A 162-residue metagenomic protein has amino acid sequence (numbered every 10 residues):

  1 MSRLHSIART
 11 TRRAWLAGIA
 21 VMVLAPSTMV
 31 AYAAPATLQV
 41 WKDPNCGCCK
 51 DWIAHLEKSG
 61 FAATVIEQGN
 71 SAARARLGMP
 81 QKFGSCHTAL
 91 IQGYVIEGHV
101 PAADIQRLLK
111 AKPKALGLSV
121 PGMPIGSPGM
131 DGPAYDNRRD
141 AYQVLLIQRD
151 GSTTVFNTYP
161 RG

Functional and structural regions predicted by a protein language model:
M1-S27: N-terminal secretory signal peptides
V30-P35: Boundary at the C-terminal end of the N-terminal hydrophobic targeting segment
A36-D51: Local sequence-structure signature of Cys/Sec-based thiol-disulfide redox active-site neighborhoods
N45, W52, G69, P101-I105: Stable alpha-helical elements in mature extracytoplasmic
D51-H55, S59: Typically the conserved alpha-helix immediately C-terminal to a functionally engaged Cys/Sec in thioredoxin-like
A62: Residue-level detector of anion-binding/catalytic polar loops
R76-G162: Thiol/selenol-based redox catalytic cores and closely related redox-interacting motifs
